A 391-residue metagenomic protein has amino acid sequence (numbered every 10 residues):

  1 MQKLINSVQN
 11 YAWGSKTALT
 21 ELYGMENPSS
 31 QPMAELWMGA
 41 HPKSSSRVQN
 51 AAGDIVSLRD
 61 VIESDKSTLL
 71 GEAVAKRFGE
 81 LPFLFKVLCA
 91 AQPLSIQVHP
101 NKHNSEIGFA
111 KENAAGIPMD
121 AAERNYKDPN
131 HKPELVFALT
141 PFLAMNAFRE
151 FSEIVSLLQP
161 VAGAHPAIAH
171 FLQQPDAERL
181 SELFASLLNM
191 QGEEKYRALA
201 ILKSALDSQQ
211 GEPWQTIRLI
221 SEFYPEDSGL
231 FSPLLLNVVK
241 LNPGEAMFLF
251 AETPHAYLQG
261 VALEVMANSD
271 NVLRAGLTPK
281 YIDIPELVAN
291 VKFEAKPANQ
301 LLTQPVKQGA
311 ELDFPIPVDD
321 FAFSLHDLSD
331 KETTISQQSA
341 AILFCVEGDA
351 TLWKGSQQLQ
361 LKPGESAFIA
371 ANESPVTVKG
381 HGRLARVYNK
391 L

Functional and structural regions predicted by a protein language model:
M1-Q209, P279-N299, F323: Transition-metal
M38-A40, V87-A91, V98, P133-P141 (+5 more regions): Short, conserved beta-strand element in jelly-roll/cupin
V48-Q49, L58-V74, A147-F148, E226-N242 (+2 more regions): A short beta-strand-loop-beta hairpin characteristic of the jelly-roll/cupin
L88, L236-L249, T253-L258, L263 (+1 more regions): Short acidic-glycine-tyrosine-enriched beta hairpin
Q92, D349-L391: Generic C-terminus detector
L94, L135-A144, G260-P279, F321 (+1 more regions): A short hydrophobic beta-strand segment most commonly corresponding to one strand of the jelly-roll/cupin
V261-D313: C-terminal, non-catalytic macromolecule-binding modules
K307-G309, D319-Q337: Conserved short histidine dyad/triad with adjacent acidic residue
